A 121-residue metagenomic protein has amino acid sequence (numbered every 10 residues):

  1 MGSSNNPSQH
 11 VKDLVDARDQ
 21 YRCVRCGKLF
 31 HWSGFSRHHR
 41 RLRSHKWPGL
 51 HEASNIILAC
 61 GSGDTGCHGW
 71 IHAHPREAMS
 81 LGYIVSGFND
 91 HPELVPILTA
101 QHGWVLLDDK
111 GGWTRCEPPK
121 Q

Functional and structural regions predicted by a protein language model:
M1-R22, W47-L50: Short, charged surface segments at domain edges that flank catalytic/cofactor-binding sites
S4-N5, Q9-H10, H45, G112-Q121: Terminal targeting/leader modules
V24-G27, S36-H38: Short, conserved beta-strand edge motifs with alternating hydrophobic and charged residues
K28-H31, N55-S80: Short Cys/His-centered divalent metal-binding micro-motifs
S36-R40, L58-A59: Histidine-centered catalytic micro-motifs used for acid/base chemistry in nuclease and nucleotide-processing active
H39-H45, R76-G87: Short cysteine/histidine-rich metal-coordination sites, predominantly Zn2+-binding motifs
R41-I56: Short linker/helix segments within small regulatory modules
Y83-Q121: Short flanking/linker segments adjacent to small metal-binding domains or redox-active Cys/His motifs
